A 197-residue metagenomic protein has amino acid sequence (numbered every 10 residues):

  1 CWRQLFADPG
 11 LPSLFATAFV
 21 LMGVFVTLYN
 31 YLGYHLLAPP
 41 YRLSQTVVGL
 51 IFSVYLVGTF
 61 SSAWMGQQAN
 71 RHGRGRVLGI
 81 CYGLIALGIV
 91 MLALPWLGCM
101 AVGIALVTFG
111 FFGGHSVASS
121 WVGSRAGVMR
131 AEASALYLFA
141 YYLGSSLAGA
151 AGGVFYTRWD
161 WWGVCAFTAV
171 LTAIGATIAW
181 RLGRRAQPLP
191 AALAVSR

Functional and structural regions predicted by a protein language model:
C1-T17: Juxtamembrane intracellular "pre-TM" segments in multi-pass secondary transporters
T17-Y29, L37, F111: Conserved extracellular-gate-facing transmembrane-helix segments in secondary transporters
Y34, F112, S116-R125: Intracellular helix-loop hinge segments at the cytoplasmic ends of transmembrane helices in 12-TM rocker-switch-type
P39-V57, E132-L136: Loop-to-transmembrane helix entry
F60-R74, Y156: Helix-to-loop junctions at the C-terminal end of transmembrane segments in multipass secondary transporters
R74-A118: C-terminal transmembrane helical hairpin of 12-TM major facilitator-type secondary transporters
R125-W161, F167-T168: A late C-terminal transmembrane helix in Major Facilitator Superfamily
F167-R197: Multi-pass alpha-helical transporter architecture, strongest for 12-TM Major Facilitator/SLC carriers used
